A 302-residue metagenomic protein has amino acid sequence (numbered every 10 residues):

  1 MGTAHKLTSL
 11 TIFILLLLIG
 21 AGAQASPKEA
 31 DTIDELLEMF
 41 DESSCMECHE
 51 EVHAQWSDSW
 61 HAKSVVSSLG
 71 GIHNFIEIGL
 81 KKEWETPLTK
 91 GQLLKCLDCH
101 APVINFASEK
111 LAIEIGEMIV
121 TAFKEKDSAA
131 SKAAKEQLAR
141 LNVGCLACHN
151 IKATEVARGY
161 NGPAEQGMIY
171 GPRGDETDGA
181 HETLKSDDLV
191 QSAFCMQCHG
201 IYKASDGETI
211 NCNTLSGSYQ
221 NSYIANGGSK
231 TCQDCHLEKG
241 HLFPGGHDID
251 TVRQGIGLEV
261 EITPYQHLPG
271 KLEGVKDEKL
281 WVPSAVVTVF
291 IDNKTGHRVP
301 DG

Functional and structural regions predicted by a protein language model:
M1-T11: Bacterial N-terminal signal peptides that target proteins for export
G2-T3, Q24, L242-F243: Short intrinsically disordered, low-complexity coil segments enriched in acidic
S9-G20: Bacterial N-terminal signal peptides
L18-Q24, V299: Intrinsically disordered low-complexity regions specifically enriched for long asparagine
Q24-L189, M196-N226: Sequence context of c-type cytochrome heme-c attachment sites
A225-G302: Catalytic cores of secreted or luminal carbohydrate-active enzymes
